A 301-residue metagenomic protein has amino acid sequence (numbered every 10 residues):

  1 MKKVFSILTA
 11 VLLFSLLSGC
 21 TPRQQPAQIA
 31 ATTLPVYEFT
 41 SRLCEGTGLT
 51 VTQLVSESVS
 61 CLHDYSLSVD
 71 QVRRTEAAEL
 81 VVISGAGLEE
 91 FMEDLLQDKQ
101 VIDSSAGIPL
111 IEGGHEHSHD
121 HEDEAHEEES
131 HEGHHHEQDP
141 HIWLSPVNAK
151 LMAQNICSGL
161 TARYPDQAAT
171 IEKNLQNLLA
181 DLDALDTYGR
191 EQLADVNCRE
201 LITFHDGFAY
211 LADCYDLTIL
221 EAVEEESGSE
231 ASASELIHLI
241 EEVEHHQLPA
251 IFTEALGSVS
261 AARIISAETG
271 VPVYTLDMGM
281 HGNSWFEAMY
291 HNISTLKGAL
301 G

Functional and structural regions predicted by a protein language model:
V4-P22: Sec-dependent N-terminal signal peptides of Gram-positive bacterial secreted proteins and lipoproteins
L17-G301: Extracytoplasmic metal-acquisition and chelation regions
